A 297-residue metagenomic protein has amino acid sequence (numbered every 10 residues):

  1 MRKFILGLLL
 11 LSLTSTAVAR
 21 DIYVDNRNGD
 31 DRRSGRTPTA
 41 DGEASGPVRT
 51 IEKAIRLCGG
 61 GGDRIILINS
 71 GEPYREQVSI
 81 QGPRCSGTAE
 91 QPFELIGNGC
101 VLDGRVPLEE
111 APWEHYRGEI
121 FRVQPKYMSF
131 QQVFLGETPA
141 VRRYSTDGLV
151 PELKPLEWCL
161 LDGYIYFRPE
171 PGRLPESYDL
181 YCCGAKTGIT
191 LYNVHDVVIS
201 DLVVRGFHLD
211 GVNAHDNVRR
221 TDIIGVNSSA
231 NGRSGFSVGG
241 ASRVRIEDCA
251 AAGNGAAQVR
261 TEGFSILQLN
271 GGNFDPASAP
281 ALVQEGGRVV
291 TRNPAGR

Functional and structural regions predicted by a protein language model:
M1-F4: Positively charged n-region of N-terminal signal peptides that target proteins for export
L6-L8: Sec-dependent N-terminal signal peptides
A17-A19: Boundary at the C-terminal end of the N-terminal hydrophobic targeting segment
Y23-G206, N213-A214, S237: Extracellular polysaccharide-degrading/modifying enzymes targeting complex plant/algal/animal polysaccharides
Q77-P83, G87, C100-R105, T187-N193 (+5 more regions): Glycine-rich beta-solenoid repeat tracts in large extracellular/virion proteins
E94-G97, V197-S200, V218-G225, V244-C249 (+3 more regions): All-beta strand scaffolds that present successive hydrophobic residues in beta-strands
V101-D103, R173-A185, S200-F207, V226-N231 (+3 more regions): Beta-strand-rich solenoid/repeat architectures in extracellular/passenger domains of polysaccharide-targeting enzymes
